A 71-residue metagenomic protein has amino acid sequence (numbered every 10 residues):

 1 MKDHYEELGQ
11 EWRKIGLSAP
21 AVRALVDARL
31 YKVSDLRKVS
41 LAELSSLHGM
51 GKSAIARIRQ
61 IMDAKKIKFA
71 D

Functional and structural regions predicted by a protein language model:
M1-D71: Compact, charge-rich alpha-helical regulatory domains located at protein termini
